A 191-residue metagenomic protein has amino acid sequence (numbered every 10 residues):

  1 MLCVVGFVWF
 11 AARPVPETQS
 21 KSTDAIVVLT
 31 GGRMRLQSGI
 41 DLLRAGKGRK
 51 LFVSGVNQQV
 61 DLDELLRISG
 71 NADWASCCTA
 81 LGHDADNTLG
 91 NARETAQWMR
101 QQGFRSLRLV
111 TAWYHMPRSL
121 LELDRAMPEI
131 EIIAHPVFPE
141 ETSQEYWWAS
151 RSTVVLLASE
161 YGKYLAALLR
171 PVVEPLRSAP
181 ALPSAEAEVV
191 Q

Functional and structural regions predicted by a protein language model:
M1-W9: Hydrophobic membrane-insertion alpha-helices, especially the h-region of bacterial N-terminal signal peptides
A11-R151, A158: A structural signal for short, hydrophobic/glycine-enriched beta-strand patches
A149-P180: A transmembrane-helix-recognition feature enriched in membrane-embedded lipid enzymes and envelope glyco-/phospholipid
S178-Q191: Compositionally biased, proline/threonine/alanine/serine-rich low-complexity intrinsically disordered stretches
